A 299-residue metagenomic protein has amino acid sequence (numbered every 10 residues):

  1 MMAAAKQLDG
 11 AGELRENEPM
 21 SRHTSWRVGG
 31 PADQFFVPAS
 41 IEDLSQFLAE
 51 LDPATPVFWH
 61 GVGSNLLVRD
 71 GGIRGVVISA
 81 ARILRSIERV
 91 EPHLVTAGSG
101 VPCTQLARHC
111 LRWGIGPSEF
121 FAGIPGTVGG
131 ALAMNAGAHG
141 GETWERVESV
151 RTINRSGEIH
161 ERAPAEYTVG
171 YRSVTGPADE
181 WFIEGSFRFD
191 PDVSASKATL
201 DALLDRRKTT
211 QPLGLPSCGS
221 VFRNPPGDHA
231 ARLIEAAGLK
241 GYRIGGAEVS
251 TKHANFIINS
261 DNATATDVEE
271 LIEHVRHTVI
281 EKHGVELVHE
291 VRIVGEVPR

Functional and structural regions predicted by a protein language model:
M1-V128: Anion-binding (especially nucleotide phosphate/pyrophosphate-binding) glycine-rich loop and adjoining beta-alpha core
L14-E16, R22, L66, I153-E273 (+1 more regions): Phosphate/pyrophosphate- and phosphate-bearing ligand-binding catalytic cores of soluble enzymes
G29, V37-I41, L67-R85, L132-A163 (+1 more regions): Structural signature of FAD isoalloxazine-binding scaffolds in flavoprotein oxidoreductases
A32, S64-V68, V101-C103, G129-A133 (+4 more regions): Short, flexible micro-motifs
P53, H60-V62, R146, L215-P216 (+1 more regions): Short, basic and Ser/Thr-rich N-terminal targeting/leader segments
T104, M134-A136, A165-V169: Short acidic (Asp/Glu) patches
A107-W113, E119-E148, N154, S217: A gly/ser-rich beta-alpha-beta helix-loop segment of oxidoreductase catalytic cores
